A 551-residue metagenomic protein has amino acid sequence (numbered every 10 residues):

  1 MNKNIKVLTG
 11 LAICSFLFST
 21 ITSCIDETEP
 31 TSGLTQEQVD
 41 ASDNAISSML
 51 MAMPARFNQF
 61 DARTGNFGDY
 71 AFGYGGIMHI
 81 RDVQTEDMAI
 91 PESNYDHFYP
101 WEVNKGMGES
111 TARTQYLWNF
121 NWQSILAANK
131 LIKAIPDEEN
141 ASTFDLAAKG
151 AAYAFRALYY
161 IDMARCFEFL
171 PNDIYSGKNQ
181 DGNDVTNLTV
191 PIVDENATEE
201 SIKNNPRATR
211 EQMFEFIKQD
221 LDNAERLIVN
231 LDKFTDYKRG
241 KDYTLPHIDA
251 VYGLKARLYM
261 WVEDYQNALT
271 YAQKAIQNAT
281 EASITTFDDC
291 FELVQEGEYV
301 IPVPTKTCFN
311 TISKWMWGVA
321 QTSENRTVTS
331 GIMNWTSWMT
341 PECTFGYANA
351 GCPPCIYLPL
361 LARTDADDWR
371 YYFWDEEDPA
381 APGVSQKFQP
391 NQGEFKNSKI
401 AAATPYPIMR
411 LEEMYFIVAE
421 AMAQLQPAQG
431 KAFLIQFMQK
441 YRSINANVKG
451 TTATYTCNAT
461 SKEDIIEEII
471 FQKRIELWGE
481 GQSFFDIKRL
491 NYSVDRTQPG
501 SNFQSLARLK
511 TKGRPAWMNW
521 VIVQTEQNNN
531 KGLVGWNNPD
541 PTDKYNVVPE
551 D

Functional and structural regions predicted by a protein language model:
S23-H79, S337-M339, T364, N445-A446 (+2 more regions): Membrane-proximal, proline-rich intrinsically disordered regions
D43, A55-F67, I202-Q212, L245-I248 (+8 more regions): Extended ligand-binding clefts on enzyme/binding-domain cores
E92-L170, A208-E211, R226-I228, A401-Y406 (+1 more regions): Conserved, well-structured interaction surfaces
I125-A128, F214, L221, A272 (+3 more regions): Inward-facing hydrophobic residues that define packing positions of alpha-helical scaffold repeats
F214, Y265, P427-A428: TPR-repeat structural position
